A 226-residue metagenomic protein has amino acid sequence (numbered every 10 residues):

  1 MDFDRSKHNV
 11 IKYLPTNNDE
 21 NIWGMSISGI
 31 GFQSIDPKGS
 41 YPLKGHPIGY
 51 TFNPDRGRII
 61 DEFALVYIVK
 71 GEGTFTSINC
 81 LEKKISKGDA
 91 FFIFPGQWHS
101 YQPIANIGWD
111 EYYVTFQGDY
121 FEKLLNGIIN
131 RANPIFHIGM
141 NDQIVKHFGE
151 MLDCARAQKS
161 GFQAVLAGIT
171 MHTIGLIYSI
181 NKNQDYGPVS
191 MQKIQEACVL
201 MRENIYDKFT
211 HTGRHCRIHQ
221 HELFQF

Functional and structural regions predicted by a protein language model:
M1-T74: Generic protein-terminus/edge-of-domain signal
K38, G49-F52, K87-G88, G96 (+1 more regions): Tight coil/turn sites that cap or link beta-strands
P54, N126-G149: Aromatic/histidine-rich interaction motifs
N79-F94: Short acidic-glycine-tyrosine-enriched beta hairpin
G96-Y120: Ligand-binding loop in jelly-roll beta-barrel domains
M140-Q143, V189-A197: N-terminal positioning helix adjacent to the helix-turn-helix/winged-helix DNA-binding module
E150-G161, I174-Y186, A197-C216, F224-F226: Basic, amphipathic alpha-helical hairpins
